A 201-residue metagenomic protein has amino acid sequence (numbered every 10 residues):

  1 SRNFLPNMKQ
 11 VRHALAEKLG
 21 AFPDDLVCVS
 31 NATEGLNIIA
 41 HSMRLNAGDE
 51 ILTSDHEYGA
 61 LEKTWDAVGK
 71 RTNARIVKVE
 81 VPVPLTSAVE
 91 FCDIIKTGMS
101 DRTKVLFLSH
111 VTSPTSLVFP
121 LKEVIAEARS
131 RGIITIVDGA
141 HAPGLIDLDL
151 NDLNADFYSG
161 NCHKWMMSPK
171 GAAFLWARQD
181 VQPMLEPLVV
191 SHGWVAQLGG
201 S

Functional and structural regions predicted by a protein language model:
S1-S201: Pyridoxal 5′-phosphate
